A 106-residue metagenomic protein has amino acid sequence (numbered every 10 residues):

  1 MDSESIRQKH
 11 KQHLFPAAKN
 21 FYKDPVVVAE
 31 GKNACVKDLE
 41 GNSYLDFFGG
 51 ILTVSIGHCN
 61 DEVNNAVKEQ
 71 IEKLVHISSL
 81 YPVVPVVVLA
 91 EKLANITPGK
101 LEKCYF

Functional and structural regions predicted by a protein language model:
M1-K32, K92: Active-site-adjacent loop/helix segments that line or gate small-molecule/cofactor pockets in enzymes
R7-Q8, D38-L39, N64-N65: Short, flexible segments with low predicted structural confidence
P16-A18, C35-V36, V86-V87: Short amphipathic alpha-helical surface micro-motifs
P25-D46: Active-site and channel-lining beta-strand-loop segments that bind or position nucleotide-derived/phosphorylated
S43-F106: Glycine-rich loop-to-alpha-helix module at the N-terminal edge of alpha/beta enzyme cores
